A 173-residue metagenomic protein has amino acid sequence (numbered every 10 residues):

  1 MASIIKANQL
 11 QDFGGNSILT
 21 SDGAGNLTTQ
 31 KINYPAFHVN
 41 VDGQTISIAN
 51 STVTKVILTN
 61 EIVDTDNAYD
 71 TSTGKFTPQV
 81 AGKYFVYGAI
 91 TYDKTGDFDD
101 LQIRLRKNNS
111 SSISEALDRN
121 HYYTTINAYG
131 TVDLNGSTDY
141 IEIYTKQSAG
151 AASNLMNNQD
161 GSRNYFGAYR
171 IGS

Functional and structural regions predicted by a protein language model:
M1-N16, I171-S173: Short, intrinsically disordered N-terminal pre-domain segments
I4-I5, T28-S173: Extracellular jelly-roll beta-sandwich "head" domains, especially the C-terminal globular C1q domain
Q9, L19, N67-Y69: Assembly/interface hotspot detector across virion components, adhesins/toxins, and nucleic-acid enzymes
D12, L19-A36: Trimeric viral appendage architectures of receptor-binding fibers, tailspike depolymerases, and tail needles
G15-S17, S110-S111: Short acidic/polar mixed-charge low-complexity motifs
S17-T20, A152-S153: Short acidic, Gly/Pro-enriched loop/turn segments at secondary-structure junctions
